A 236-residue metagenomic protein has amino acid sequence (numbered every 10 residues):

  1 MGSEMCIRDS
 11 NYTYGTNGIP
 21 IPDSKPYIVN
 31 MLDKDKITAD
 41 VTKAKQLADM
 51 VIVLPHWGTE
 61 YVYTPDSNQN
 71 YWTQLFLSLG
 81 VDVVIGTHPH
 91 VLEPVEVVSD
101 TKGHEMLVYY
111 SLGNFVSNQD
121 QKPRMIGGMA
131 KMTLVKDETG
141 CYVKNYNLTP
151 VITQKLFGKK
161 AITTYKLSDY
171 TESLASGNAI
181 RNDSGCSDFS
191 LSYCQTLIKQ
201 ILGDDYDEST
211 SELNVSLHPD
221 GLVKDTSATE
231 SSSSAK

Functional and structural regions predicted by a protein language model:
S3-E4, R8-K236: Acidic, metal/ion-coordinating pockets
